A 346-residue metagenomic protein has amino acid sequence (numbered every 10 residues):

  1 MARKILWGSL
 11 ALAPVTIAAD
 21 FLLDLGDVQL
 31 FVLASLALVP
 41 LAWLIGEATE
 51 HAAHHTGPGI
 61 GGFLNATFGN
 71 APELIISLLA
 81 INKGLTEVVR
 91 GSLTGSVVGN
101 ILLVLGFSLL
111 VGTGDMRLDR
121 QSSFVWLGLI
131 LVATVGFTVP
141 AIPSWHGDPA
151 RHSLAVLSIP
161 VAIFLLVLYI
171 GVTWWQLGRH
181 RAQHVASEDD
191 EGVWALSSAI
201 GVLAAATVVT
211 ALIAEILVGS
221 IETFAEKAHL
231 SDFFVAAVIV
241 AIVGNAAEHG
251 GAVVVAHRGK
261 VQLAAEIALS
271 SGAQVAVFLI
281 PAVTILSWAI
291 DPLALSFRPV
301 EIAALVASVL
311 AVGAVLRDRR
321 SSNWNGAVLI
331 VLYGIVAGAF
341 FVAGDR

Functional and structural regions predicted by a protein language model:
M1-R346: Hydrophobic alpha-helical segments, chiefly the membrane-spanning helices and signal/signal-anchor peptides
